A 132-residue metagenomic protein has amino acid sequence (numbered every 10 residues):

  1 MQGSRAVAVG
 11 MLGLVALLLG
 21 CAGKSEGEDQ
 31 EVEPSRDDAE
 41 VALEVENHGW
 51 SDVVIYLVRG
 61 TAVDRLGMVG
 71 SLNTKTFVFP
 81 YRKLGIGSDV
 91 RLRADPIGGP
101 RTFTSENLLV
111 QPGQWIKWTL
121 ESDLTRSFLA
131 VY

Functional and structural regions predicted by a protein language model:
M1-M11: Bacterial N-terminal signal peptides that target proteins for export
L17-G20: C-terminal motif of bacterial Sec signal peptides marking the signal peptidase cleavage site
A22-P34, R101-T102, E106-Y132: Extracellular beta-sheet/turn segments enriched in Thr/Pro/Gly and aliphatic residues
A39-L43: Structural beta-strand segments of beta-rich domains
V45-G49: Asparagine-centered strand-capping/turn motif at beta-strand->loop junctions
S51-I55, V90: Short beta-strand/loop motifs in extracellular/secreted proteins, especially within beta-sandwich accessory domains
T74-K83: Exposed aromatic-hydrophobic patches
G85-G98: A short, solvent-exposed beta-strand micro-motif common in secreted/extracellular proteins
